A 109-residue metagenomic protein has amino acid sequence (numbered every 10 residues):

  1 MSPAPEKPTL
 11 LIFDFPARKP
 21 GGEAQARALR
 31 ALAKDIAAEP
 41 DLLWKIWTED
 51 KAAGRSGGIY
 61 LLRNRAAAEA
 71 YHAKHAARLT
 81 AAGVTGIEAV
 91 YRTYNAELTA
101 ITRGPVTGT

Functional and structural regions predicted by a protein language model:
M1-R55, R65-A73, A89-T109: Short S/T/G/P-rich N-terminal loop/turn motif that feeds into the first structured element of a domain
G57-L61: A short, exposed loop/beta-hairpin motif centered on an aromatic-Gly-Thr core
A76-V84: A common structural junction motif
